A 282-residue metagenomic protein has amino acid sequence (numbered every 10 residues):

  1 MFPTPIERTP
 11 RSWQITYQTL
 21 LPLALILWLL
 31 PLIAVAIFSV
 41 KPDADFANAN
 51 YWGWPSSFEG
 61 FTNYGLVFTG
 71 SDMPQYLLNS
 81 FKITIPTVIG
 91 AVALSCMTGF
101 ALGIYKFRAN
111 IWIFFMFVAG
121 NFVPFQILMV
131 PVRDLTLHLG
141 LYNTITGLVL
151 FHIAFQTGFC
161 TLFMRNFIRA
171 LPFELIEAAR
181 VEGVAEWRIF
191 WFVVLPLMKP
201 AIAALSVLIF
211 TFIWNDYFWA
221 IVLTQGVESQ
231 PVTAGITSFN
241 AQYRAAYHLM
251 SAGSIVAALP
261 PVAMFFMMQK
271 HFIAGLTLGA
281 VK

Functional and structural regions predicted by a protein language model:
F2-T9, W13-K282: A structural signal for multi-pass alpha-helical bundles of membrane permease subunits that mediate small-molecule
